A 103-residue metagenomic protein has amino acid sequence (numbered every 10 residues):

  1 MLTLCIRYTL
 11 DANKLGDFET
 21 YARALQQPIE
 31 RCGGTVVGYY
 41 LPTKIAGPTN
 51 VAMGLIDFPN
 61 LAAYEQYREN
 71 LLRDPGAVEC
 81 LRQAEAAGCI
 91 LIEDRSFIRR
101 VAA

Functional and structural regions predicted by a protein language model:
L2-T9, G38-L72: Short, well-ordered beta-strand segments in beta-rich or mixed alpha/beta enzyme and ligand-binding folds
L10-T20: Short, surface-exposed ligand-recognition loops at beta-strand->loop->(often short) alpha-helix junctions that present
A12-K14, N60-A62, V101: Residues that cap or initiate secondary-structure elements
T20-V37, D57-D94: An amphipathic, aromatic/His-enriched active-site/gating alpha helix that lines ligand/cofactor pockets
L91-A103: Long, low-complexity, Ser/Thr/Gly/Pro-rich intrinsically disordered segments that act as flexible linkers and assembly
